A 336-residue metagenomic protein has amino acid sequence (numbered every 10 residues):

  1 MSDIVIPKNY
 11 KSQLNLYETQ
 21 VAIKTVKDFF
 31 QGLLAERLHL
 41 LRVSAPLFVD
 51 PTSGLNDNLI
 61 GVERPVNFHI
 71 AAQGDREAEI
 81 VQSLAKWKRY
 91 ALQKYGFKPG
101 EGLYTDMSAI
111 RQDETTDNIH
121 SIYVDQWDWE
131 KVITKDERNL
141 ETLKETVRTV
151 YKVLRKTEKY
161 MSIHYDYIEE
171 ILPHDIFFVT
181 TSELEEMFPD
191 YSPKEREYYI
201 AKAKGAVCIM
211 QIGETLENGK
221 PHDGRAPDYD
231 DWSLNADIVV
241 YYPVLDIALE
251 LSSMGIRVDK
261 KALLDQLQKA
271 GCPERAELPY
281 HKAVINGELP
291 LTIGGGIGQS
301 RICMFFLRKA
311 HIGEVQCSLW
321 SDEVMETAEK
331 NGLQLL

Functional and structural regions predicted by a protein language model:
S2-H120, D128-V132: Class II aminoacyl-tRNA synthetase-like tRNA-binding/catalytic domains
E18-T25, F29, R138-E145, T149 (+3 more regions): Generic recognition of stable, solvent-exposed alpha-helical segments in well-folded globular domains
K24-V26, F30-L34, F68, I80 (+7 more regions): Generic structural hydrophobic/aromatic packing signal, biased to beta-strands
L34-L41, V150-M161, A310: A generic secondary-structure signal for well-formed alpha-helical elements
D50-N56, E170-V179, S321: N-terminal pre-domains immediately preceding structured catalytic cores
F68-A71, Q93-P99, I119-S121, E169 (+4 more regions): A general structural signal for short secondary-structure junctions and capping/turn motifs
T105-P193: Extended, charged alpha-beta segments that form solvent-exposed binding/catalytic grooves in nucleic-acid-handling
I110, T180-L336: A translation/RNA-centric and nucleic-acid-associated enzymatic feature enriched in Class II aminoacyl-tRNA synthetases
